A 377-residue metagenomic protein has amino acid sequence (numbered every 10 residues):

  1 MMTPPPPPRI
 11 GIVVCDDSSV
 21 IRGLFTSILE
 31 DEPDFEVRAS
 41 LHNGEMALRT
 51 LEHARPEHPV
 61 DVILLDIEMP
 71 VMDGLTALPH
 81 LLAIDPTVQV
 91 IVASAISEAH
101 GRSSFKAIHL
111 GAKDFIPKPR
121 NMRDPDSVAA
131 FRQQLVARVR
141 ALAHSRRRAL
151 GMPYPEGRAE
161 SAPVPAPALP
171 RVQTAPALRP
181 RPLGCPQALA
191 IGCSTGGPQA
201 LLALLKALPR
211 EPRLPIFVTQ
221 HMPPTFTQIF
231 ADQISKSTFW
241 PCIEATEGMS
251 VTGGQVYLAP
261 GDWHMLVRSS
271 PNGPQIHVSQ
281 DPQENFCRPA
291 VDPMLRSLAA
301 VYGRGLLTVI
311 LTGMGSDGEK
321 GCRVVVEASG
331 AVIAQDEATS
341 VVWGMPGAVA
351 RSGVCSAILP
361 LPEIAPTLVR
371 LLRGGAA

Functional and structural regions predicted by a protein language model:
M2-V14, S18-D34, E45-M46, T50-H53 (+2 more regions): Conserved acid/base catalytic micro-environments in cytosolic active-site loops
E36-R38: Short beta-strand elements in bilobed, periplasmic/extracellular small-molecule ligand-binding domains
